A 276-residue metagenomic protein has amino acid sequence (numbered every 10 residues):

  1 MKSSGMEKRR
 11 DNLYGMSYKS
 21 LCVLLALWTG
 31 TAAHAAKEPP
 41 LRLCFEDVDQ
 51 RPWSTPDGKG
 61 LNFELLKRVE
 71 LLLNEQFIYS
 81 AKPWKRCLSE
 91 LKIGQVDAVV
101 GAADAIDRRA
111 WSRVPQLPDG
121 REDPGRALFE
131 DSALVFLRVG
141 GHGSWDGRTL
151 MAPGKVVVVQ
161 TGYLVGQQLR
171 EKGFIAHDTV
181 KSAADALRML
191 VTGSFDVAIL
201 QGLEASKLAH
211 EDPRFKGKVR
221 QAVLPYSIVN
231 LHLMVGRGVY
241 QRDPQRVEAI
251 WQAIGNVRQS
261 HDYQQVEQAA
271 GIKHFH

Functional and structural regions predicted by a protein language model:
A36-A110, A269: Extracytoplasmic small-molecule ligand-binding "clamshell" domains of the periplasmic binding protein/Venus flytrap
E46-V48, R121-S132, P213-W251, H274-H276: Periplasmic-binding protein-like
D49-R51, T55-R68, L137-F174, A186-R188 (+1 more regions): Bilobed "Venus flytrap"/periplasmic-binding protein-like clamshell domains and structurally analogous long
F63-L72, L137-H142, P153-K155, H232-V266: Extended ligand-binding regions for polar small-molecule ligands
Q76, Q160-E171, W251-H276: Ligand-binding clefts/hinges and TM-proximal coupling segments of bilobed small-molecule sensing domains
I78-S89, D178-R188, T192: Short helix-initiation/N-cap motifs at beta->coil->alpha
S80-M151, V223-Y226: Acidic, polar ligand-binding/catalytic clefts
A102-R113, V197-S227: A ligand-binding cleft/hinge motif common to bilobed small-molecule-binding domains
